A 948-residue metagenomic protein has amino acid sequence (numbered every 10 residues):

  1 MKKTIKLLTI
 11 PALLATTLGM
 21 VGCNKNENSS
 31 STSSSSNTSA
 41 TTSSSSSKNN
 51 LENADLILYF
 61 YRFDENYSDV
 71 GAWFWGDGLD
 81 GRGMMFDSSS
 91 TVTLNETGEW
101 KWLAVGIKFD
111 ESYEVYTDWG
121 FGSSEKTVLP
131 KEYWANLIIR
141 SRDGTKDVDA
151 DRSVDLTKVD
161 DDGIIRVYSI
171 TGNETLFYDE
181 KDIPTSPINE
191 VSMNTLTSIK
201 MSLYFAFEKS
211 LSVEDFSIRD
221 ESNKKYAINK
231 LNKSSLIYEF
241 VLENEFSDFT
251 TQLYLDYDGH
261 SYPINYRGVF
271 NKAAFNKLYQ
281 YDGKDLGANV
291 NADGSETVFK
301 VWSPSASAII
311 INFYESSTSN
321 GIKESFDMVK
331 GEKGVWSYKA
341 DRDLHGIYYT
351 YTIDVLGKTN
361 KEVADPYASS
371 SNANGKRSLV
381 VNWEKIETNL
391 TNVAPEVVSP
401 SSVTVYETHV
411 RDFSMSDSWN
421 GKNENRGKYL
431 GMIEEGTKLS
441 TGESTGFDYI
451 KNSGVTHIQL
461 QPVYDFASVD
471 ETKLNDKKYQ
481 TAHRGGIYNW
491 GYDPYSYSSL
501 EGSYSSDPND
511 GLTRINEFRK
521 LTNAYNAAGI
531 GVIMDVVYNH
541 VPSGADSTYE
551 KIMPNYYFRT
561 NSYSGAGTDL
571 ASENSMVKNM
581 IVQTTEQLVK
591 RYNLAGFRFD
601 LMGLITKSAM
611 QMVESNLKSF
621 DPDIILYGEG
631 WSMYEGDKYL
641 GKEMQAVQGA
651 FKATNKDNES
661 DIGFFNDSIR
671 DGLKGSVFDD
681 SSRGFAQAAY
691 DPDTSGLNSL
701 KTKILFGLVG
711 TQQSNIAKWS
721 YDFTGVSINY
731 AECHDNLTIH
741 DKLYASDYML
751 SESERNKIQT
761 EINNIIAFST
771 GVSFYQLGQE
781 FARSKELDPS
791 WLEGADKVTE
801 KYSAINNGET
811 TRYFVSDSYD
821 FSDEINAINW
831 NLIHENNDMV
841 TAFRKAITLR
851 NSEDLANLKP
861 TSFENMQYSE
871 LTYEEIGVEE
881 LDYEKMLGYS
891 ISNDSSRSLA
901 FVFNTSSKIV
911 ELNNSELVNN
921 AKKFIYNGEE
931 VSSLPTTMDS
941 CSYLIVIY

Functional and structural regions predicted by a protein language model:
G19-G22: C-terminal motif of bacterial Sec signal peptides marking the signal peptidase cleavage site
N24-S33: Bacterial lipoprotein signal-peptidase II cleavage site
K48-N66, E96-E99, F109-T195, I237-V298 (+5 more regions): The feature marks proteins involved in alpha-glucan
D55-L56, L137, E324-K330, G485 (+6 more regions): Active-site-proximal helices and loops of the catalytic beta/alpha 8
V70-D77, Y204-A227, S307-K323: Short, surface-exposed alpha-helix to beta-strand junction/turn motifs within ectodomains of secreted and cell-envelope
Y113-V115, H345-Y349, S932-Y948: C-terminal beta-strand-rich structural cap/linker in extracellular carbohydrate-active enzymes
R411-S416, N420-Y592, A609-D621, I625: Substrate-binding/active-site clefts of carbohydrate-active enzymes
T724-L912, L917: Loop/helix patches that line or flank the sugar-binding groove of alpha-linked glycan CAZymes
